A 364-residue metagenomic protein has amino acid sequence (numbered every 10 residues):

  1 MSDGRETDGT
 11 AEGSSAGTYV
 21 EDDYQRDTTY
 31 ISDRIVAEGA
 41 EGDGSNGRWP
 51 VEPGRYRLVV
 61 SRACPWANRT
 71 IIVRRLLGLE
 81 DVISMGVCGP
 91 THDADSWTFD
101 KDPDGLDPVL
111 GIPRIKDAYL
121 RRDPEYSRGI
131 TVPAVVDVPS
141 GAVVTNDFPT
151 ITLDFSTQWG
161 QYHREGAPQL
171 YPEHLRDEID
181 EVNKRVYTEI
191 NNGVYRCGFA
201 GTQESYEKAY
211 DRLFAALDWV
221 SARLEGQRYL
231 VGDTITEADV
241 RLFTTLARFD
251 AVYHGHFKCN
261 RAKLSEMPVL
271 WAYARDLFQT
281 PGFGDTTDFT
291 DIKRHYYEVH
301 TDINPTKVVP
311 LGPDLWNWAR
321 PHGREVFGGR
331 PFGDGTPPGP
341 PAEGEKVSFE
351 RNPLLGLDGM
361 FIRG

Functional and structural regions predicted by a protein language model:
M1-G364: C-terminal alpha-helical interaction module
